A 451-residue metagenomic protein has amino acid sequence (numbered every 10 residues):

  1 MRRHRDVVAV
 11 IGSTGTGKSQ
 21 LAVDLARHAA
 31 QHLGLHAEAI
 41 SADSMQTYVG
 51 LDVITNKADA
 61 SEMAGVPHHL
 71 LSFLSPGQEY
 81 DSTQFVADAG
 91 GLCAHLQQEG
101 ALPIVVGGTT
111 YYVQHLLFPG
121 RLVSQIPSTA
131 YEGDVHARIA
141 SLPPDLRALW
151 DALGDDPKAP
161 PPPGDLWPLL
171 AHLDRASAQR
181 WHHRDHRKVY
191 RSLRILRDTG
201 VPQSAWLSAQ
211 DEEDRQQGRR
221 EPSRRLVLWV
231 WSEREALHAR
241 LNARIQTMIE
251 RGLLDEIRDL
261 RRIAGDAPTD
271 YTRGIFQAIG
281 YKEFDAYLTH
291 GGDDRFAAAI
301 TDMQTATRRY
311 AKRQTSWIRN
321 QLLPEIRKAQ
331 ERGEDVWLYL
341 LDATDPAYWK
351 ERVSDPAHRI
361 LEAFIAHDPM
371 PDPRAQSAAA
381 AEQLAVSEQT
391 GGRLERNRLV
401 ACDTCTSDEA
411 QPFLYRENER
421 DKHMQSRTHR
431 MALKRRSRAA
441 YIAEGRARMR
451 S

Functional and structural regions predicted by a protein language model:
M1-L33, D214-S451: Catalytic core of IPPT-family isopentenyl/dimethylallyl transferases that prenylate adenosine-containing substrates
R2-V8, S19-V106, T110-L169: N-terminal phosphate/diphosphate-binding loop that engages ATP/GTP or pyrophosphate donors across diverse enzyme folds
S41, V106, H182, V230-W231 (+1 more regions): Active-site-adjacent beta-strand anchor residues
E62-M63, K158, R184, R273-F276: A generic short alpha-helical patch detector that favors 3-5-residue windows in or near N-terminal regions
S72-G77, L173-D174, L288, T406: Short, histidine-centered active-site or binding-site loop motifs used for metal coordination, general acid-base
T110, L117-L254, R258-A267: Long, charge-dense, solvent-exposed interaction surfaces that engage phosphate-rich ligands
